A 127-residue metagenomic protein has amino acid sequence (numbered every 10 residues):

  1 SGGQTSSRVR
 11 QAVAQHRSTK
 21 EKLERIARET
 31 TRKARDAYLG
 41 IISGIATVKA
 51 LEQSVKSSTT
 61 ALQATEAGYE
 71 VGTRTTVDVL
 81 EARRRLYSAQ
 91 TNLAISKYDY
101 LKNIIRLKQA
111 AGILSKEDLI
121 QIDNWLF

Functional and structural regions predicted by a protein language model:
S1-Q11, Q121-F127: Small/polar, glycine/serine/threonine/aspartate-rich low-complexity segments that form flexible
S7-N92, D99-A110: Amphipathic alpha-helical coiled-coil segments
K108-F127: Terminal intrinsically disordered/low-complexity segments used for targeting and assembly
